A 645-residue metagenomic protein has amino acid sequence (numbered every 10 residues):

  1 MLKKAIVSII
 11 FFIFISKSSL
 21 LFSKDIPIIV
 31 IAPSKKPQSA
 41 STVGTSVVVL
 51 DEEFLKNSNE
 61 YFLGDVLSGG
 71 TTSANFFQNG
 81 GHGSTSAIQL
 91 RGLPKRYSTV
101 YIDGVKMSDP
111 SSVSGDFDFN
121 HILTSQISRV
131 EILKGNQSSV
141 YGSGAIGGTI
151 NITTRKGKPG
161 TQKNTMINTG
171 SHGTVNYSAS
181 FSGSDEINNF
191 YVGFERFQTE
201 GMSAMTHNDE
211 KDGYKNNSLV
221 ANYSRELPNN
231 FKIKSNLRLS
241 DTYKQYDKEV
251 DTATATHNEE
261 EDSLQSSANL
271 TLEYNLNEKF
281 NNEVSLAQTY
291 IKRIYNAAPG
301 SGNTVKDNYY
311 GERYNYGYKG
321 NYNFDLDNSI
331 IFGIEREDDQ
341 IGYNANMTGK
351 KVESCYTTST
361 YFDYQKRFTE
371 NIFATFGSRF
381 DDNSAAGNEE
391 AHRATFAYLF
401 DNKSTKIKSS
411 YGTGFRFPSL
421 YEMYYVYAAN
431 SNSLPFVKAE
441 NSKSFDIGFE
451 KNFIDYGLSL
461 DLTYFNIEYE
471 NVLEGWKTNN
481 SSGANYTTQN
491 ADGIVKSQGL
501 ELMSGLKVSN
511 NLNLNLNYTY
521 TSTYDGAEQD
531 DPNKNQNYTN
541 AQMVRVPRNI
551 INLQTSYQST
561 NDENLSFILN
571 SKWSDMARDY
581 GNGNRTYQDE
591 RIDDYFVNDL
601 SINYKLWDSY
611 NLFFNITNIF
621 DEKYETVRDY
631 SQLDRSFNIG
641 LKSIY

Functional and structural regions predicted by a protein language model:
I28-N57, A87: N-terminal periplasmic "start-of-domain" segments of outer-membrane beta-barrel proteins
I29, L63-G70, S86-Q89, Y101 (+4 more regions): N-terminal periplasmic accessory domains that precede and gate Gram-negative outer-membrane beta-barrel machines
K106-K134: Short acidic/polar hinge/loop motifs at secondary-structure boundaries that mediate gating or recognition
S139, N151, P159-G160, N168 (+1 more regions): Periplasmic-side early beta-strands and strand-to-turn transitions of outer-membrane beta-barrels
S180-S182, G193, S224-L227, S409 (+1 more regions): Conserved C-terminal beta-signal and adjacent last beta-strands/turns of outer-membrane beta-barrel proteins
Y191, S224-T242, E259-D401, L458-Y464 (+2 more regions): Face-selective signature of the C-terminal outer-membrane beta-barrel domain
A253-T271, N275, Y309-Y314, C355 (+6 more regions): Outer-membrane beta-barrel signature, preferentially recognizing the C-terminal barrel domain of Gram-negative
R367-A374, N466-E468, A491-N582, S609-N611 (+1 more regions): Gram-negative outer-membrane beta-barrel transporters
